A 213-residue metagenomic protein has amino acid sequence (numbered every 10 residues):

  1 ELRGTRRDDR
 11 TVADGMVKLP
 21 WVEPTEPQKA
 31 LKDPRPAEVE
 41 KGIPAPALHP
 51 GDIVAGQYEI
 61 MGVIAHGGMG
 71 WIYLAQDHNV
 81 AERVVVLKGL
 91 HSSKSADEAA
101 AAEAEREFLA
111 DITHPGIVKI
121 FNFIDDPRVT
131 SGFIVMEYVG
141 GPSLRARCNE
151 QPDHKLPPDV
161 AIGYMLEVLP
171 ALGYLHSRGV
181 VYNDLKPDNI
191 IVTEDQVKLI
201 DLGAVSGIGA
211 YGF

Functional and structural regions predicted by a protein language model:
W71: Conserved N-lobe ATP-binding subsite of Hanks-type protein kinase domains, especially the beta3 VAIK lysine
Q76-V84: Conserved N-lobe loop of protein kinases adjacent to the ATP-binding glycine-rich P-loop
H91-D111: AlphaC helix of the eukaryotic protein kinase fold
F123: Activation-segment/catalytic-loop signature of the eukaryotic protein kinase fold
V129-S143: Conserved short submotifs of the Hanks-type protein kinase catalytic core that shape the nucleotide-binding pocket
L144-L156: AlphaC helix of the protein kinase catalytic domain
Y164-M165: Activation segment signature within eukaryotic-like protein kinase domains
P170-V180: Protein kinase catalytic-loop region centered on the HRD/HxD motif
